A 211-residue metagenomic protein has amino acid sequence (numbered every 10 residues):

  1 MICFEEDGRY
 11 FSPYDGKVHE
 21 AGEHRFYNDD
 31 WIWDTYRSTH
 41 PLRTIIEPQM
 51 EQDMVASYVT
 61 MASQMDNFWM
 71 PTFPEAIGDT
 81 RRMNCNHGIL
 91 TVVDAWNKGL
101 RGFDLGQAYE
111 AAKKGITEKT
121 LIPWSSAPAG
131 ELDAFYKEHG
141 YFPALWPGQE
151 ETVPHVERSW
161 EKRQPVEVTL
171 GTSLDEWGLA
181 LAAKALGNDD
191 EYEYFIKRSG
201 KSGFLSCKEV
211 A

Functional and structural regions predicted by a protein language model:
M1-I2, G8-R9, D30, Q52-S57 (+2 more regions): Beta-sheet entry/capping signal
M1-Y27, E47: Function-dense linear segments that define catalytic or interfacial modules in macromolecule-processing proteins
I2-E5, S63-W69, K119-I122, G203-A211: Secretory-pathway/luminal and periplasmic proteins that interact with or process carbohydrate-rich
I2-E5, V18, G22, A62 (+2 more regions): Structural motif corresponding to the C-terminal cap of alpha-helices
N28-A183, I196: Aromatic-rich carbohydrate-recognition surfaces in CAZymes
F68-P71, A180, A185-A211: Catalytic cores of carbohydrate-active enzymes
